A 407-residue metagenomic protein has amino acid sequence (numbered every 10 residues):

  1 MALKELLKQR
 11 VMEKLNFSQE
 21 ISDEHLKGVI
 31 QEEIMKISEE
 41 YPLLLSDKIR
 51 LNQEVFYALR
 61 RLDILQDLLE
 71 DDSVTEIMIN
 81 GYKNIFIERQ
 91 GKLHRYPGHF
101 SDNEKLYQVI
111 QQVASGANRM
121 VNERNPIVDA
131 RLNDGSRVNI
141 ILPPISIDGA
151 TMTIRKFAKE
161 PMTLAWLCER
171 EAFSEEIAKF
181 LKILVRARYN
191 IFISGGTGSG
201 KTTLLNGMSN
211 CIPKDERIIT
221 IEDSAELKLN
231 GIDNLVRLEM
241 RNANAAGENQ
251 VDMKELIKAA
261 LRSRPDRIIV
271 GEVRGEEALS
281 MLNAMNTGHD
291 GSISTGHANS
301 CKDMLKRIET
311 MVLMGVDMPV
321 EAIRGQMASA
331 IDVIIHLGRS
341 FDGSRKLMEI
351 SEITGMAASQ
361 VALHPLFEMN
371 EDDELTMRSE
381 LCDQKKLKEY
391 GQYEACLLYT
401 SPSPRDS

Functional and structural regions predicted by a protein language model:
M1-V121: N-terminal accessory targeting/assembly segments
R10-F17, K36-E40, A58-L65, N80 (+18 more regions): Conserved, well-folded catalytic cores of nucleic-acid-processing and energy-transducing macromolecular machines
D71, N84-A187: P-loop NTP-binding catalytic core
I85-E88, L227-N230, K302-L305, D342-M348 (+1 more regions): Switch/connector loops and helix/strand junctions flanking conserved nucleotide-binding motifs in nucleotide-processing
I127, S136, K156-A158, T163-K228 (+3 more regions): P-loop NTPase nucleotide-binding module
R188-I191, G207-A330, H336-G338: Switch/coupling sub-region of P-loop NTPases
A328-L398: Conserved P-loop NTPase
Y399-D406: Conserved small/polar residues in nucleotide/adenosyl-binding loops
